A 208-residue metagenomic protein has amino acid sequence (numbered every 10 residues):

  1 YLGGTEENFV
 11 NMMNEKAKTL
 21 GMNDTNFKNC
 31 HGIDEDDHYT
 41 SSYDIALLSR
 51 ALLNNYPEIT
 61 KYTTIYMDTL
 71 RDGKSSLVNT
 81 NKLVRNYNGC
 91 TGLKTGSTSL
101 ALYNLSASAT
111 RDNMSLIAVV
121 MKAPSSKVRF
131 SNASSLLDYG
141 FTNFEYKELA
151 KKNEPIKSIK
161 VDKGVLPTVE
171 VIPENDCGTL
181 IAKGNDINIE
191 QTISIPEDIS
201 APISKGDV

Functional and structural regions predicted by a protein language model:
Y1, K16, I65-Y66: Short acidic/histidine-centered micro-motifs embedded in hydrophobic/aromatic stretches that mark compact functional
Y1-M13, I45-L48, A118: Alpha-helical scaffold elements that line and support the substrate/ligand-binding pocket of soluble hydrolases
L2, H31-D36: Conserved short loop/turn motifs at secondary-structure junctions
E6-N26: Short, charged, amphipathic alpha-helices and their helix-cap/turn boundaries
M22-N26, D36-Y39, Y43-V208: Domain-terminus/edge residues, biased toward the C-terminal soluble/receptor-binding domains of extracytoplasmic
